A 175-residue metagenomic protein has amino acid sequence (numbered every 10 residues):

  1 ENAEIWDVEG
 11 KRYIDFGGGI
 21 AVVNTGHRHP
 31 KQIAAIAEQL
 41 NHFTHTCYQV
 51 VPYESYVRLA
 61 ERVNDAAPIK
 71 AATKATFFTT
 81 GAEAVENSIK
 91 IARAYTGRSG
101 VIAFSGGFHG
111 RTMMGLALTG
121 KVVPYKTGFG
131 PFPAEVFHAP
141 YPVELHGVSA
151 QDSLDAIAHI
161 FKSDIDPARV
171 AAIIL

Functional and structural regions predicted by a protein language model:
E1, F16-G18, F104: A secondary-structure boundary/capping signal
E1-I14: Active-site and channel-lining beta-strand-loop segments that bind or position nucleotide-derived/phosphorylated
E4, V22-G26, V136: Short, well-ordered beta-strand elements within core beta-sheets of diverse protein domains
W6-D7, T25-G26, A117-T119: Short beta-strand-to-turn element immediately C-terminal to the catalytic PLP-Schiff-base lysine in fold type I
R12-R98: Glycine-rich loop-to-alpha-helix module at the N-terminal edge of alpha/beta enzyme cores
E61-A171: PLP-dependent aspartate aminotransferase-fold enzymes
